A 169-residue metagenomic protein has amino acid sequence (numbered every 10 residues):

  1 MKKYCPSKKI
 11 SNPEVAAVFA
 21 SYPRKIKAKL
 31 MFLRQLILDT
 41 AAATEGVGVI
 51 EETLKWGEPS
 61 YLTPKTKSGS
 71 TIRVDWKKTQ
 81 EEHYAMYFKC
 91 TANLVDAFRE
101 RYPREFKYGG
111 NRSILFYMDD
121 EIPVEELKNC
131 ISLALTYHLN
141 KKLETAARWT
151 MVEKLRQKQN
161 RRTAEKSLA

Functional and structural regions predicted by a protein language model:
M1-A169: Charge-dense, helix-prone N-terminal extensions
